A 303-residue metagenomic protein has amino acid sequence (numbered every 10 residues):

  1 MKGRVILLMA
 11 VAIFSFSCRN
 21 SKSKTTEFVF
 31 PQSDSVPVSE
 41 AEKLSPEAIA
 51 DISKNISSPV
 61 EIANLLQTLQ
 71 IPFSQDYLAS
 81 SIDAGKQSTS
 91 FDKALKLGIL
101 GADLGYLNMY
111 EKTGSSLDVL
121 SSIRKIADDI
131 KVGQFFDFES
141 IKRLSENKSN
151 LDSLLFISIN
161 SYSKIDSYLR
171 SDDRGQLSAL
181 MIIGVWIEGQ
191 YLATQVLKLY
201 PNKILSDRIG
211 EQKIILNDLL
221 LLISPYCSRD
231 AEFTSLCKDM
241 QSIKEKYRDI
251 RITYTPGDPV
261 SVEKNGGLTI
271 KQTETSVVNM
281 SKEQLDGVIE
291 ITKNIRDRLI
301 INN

Functional and structural regions predicted by a protein language model:
M1-I6: Bacterial N-terminal signal peptides that target proteins for export
F14-S17: C-terminal motif of bacterial Sec signal peptides marking the signal peptidase cleavage site
R19-K22: Bacterial signal peptide processing site
E27-E146: N-terminal Sec/ER secretory leader and immediately downstream segment of secreted/extracellular precursors
S45-A48, I52-N55, E61-T68, L180-M181 (+8 more regions): Polar, acidic low-complexity tracts enriched in Ser/Thr/Gln/Glu with frequent Gly/Pro and Thr-Pro motifs
L104-E111, I130, L169-D172, A193-P201 (+4 more regions): Secondary-structure edge/capping motif, primarily at the C-terminal ends of alpha-helices and the immediately following
N150-C237: Extended amphipathic alpha-helical interaction segments
C227-N303: A cross-kingdom marker for long, charged
